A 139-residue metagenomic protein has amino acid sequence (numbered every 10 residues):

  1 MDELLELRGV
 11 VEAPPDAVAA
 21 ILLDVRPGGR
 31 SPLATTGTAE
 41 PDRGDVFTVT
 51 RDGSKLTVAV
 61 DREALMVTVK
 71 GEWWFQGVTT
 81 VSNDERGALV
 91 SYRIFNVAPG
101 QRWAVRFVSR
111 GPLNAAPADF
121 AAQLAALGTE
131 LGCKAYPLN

Functional and structural regions predicted by a protein language model:
M1, R26-R30, D45-D52, V67-W73: Short, solvent-exposed secondary-structure boundary motifs
M1-R43: Hydrophobic ligand-binding cavity/cleft-lining segments
D2-L4, G44-V46, A64-M66, E85-L89: A generic structural signal for beta-strand entry/edge sites
L4-E6, D52-L56, W74-V78: Short, surface-exposed coil-to-beta transition loops
E12-D16, V60-E63, T80-L89: A short, structured loop/turn motif at beta-sheet edges
A17-G28, F47, V58-V60, V90-Y92 (+1 more regions): Hydrophobic pocket/interface hotspot
E40-T48, V60-K70, C133: Short, hydrophobic/aromatic-rich segments at coil-to-beta transitions
K70-A122, L127-T129, C133-N139: Beta-strand/loop substructures that line and gate deep hydrophobic ligand-binding cavities in soluble
